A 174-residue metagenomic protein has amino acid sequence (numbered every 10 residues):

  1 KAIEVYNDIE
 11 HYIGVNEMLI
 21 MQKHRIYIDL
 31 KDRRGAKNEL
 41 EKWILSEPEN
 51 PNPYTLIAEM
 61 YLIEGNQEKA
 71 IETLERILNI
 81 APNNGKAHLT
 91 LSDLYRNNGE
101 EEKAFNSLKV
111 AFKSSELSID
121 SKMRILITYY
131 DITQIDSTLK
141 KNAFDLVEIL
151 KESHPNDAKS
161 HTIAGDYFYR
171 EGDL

Functional and structural regions predicted by a protein language model:
K1-L174: Alpha-solenoid helical repeat scaffolds
